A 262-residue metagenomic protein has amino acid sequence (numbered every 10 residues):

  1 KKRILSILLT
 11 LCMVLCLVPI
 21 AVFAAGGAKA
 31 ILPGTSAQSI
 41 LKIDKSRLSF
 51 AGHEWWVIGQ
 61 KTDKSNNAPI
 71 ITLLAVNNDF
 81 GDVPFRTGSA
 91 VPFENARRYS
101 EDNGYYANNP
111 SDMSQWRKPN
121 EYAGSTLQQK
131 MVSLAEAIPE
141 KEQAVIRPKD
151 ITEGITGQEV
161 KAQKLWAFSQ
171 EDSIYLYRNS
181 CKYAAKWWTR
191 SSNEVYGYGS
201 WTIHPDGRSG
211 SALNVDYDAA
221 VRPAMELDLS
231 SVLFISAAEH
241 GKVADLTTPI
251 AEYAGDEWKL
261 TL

Functional and structural regions predicted by a protein language model:
K1-L8: Bacterial N-terminal signal peptides that target proteins for export
L15-F23: C-terminal segment of classical bacterial N-terminal signal peptides
G27-L262: Collagenous Gly-X-Y triple-helix signature in extracellular proteins
